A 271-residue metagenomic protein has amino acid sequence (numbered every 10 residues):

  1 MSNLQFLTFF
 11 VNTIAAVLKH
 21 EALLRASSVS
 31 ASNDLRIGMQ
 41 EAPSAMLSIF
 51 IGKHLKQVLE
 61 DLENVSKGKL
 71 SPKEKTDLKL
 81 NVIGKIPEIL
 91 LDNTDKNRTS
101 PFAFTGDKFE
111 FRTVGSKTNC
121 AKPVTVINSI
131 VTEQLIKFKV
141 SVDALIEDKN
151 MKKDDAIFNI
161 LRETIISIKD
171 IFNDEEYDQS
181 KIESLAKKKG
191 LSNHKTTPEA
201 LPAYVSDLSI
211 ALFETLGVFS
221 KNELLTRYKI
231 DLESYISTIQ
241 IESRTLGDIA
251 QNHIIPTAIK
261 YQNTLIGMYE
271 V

Functional and structural regions predicted by a protein language model:
M1-I230: Active-site capping/gating regions of soluble enzymes
L232-V271: Substrate-recognition/cap regions that form aromatic- and gly/pro-loop-enriched pockets for small-molecule ligands
